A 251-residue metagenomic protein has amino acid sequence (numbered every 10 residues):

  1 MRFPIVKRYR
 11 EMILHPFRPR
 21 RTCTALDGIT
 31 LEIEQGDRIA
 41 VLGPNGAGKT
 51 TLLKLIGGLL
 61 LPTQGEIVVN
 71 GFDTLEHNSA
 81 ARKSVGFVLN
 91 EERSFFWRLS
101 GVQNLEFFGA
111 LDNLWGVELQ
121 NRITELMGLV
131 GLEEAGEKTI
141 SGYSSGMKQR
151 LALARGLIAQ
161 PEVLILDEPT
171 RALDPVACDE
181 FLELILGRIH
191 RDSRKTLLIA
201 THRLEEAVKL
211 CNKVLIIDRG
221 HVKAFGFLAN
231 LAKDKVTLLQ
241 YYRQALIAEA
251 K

Functional and structural regions predicted by a protein language model:
R10-M12, E106, V117-A135: Conserved ABC ATPase "signature" region
G57: Helix-to-loop junction immediately C-terminal to a conserved catalytic motif
Q160: Conserved catalytic motifs of ABC-family nucleotide-binding domains
L164-D167: Catalytic Walker B motif of ABC-type/P-loop ATPase nucleotide-binding domains
D179-D192: Helical segment within the ABC ATPase nucleotide-binding domain
F225-G226: ABC ATPase "signature
